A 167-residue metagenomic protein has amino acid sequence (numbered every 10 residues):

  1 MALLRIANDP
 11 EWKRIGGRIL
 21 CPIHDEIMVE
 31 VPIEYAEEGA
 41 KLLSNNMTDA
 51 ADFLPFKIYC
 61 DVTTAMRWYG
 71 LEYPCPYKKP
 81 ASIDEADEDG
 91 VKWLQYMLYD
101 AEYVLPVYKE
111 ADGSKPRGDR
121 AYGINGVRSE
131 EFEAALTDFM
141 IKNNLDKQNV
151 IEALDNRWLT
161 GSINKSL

Functional and structural regions predicted by a protein language model:
M1-A81: Conserved catalytic core of nucleotide polymerization and phosphodiester-bond processing enzymes
Y77-L167: Cell-envelope/ECM-targeting effectors and their regulatory/trafficking segments
